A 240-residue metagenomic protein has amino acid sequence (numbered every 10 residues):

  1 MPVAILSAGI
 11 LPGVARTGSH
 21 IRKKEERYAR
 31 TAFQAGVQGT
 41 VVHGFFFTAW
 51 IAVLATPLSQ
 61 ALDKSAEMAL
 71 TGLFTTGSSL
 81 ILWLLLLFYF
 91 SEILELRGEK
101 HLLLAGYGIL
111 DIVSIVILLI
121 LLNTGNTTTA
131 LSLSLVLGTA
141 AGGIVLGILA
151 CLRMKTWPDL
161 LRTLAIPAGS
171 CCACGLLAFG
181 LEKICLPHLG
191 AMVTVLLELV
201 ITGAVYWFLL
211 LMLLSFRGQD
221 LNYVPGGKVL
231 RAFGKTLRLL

Functional and structural regions predicted by a protein language model:
P2-I5, T48-T56, I115-I120, G143-C151 (+4 more regions): Membrane-embedded alpha-helical segments of multi-pass transporters/permeases
A4-P12, T71-L118, T128-C151, E198-G203: Short runs within selected transmembrane alpha-helices of multi-pass transporters and secretion channels
L6-E26, R30-V37, S91: Helix-loop junctions and terminal segments of transmembrane helices in multi-pass membrane transport/translocation
R27, R97, L152-R162, L189: Membrane-interface helix-boundary motifs at transmembrane edges
F33-S65, L70-L85, I115-I120: Alpha-helical transmembrane segments of multi-pass membrane transport and lipid-handling proteins
A35, G72, T127-L131, D159 (+3 more regions): Residue-level signature of transmembrane alpha-helical entry/exit and packing/kink sites in multi-pass membrane
A61-L62, I120-N123, C151, F179-P187: Juxtamembrane "helix-exit" motif on the non-cytosolic side of transmembrane helices
F179-L240: Membrane-proximal transmembrane or re-entrant/amphipathic helices at the cytosolic face
